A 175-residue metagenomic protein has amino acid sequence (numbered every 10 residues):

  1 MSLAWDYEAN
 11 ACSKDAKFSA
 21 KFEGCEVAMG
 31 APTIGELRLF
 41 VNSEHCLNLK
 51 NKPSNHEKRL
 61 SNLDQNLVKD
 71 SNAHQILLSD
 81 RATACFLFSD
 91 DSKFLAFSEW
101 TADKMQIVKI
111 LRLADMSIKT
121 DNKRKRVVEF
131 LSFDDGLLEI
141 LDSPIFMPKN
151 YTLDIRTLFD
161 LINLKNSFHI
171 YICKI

Functional and structural regions predicted by a protein language model:
M1-H74, I162-K165, I172-I175: Terminal domain-start segments
S2-C12, N55-N62, L78-L87, K123-L137: Repeated scaffold domains used in trafficking and secretory/extracellular systems, primarily beta-propellers
A9-E23, F86-F94, F130-M147, T152: Blade-terminus and WD-like Trp-Asp/Gly-His loop motifs, strongest in beta-propeller folds
M29-R38, D103-L111, M147-T157: Structural motif
N72-L78, S117-N122: A short beta-strand motif characteristic of beta-propeller blades
D80, W100-K104: His-enriched metal-coordination microenvironments in redox/metal-binding proteins
L113-D115: Short loop/turn segments that connect beta-strands within beta-propeller blades
N122-I175: Acidic, proline/glycine-rich low-complexity IDRs
